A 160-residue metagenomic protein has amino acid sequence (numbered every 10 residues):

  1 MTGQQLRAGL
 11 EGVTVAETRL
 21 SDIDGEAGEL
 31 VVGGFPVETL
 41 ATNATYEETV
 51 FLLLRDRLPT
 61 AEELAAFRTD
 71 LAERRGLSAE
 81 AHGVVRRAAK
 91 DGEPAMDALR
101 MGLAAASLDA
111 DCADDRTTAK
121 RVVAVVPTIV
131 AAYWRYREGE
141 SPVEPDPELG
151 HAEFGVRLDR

Functional and structural regions predicted by a protein language model:
M1-R160: Hydrophobic alpha-helical bundle cores within soluble ligand-binding/oligomerization subdomains
